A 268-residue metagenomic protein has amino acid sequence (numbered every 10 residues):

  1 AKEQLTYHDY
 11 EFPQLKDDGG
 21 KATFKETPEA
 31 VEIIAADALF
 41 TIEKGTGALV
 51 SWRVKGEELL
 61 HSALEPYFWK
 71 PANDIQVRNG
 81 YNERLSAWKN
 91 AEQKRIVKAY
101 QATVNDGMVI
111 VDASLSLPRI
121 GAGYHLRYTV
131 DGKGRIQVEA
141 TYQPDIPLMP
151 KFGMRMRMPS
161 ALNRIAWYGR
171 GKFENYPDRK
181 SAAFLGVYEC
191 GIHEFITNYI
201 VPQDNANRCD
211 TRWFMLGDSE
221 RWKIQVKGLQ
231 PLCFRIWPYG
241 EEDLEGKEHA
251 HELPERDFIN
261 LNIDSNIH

Functional and structural regions predicted by a protein language model:
A1-K16: Terminal connector regions
F12-H268: Beta-strand/loop-rich accessory regions of lumenal/periplasmic or secreted enzymes, predominantly carbohydrate-active
